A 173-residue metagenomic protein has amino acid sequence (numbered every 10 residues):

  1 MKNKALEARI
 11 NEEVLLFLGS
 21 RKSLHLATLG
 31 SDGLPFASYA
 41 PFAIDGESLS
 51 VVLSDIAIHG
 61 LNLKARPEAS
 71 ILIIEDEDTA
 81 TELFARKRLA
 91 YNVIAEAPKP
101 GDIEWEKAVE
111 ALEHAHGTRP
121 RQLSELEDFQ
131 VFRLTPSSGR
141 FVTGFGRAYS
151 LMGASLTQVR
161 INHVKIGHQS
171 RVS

Functional and structural regions predicted by a protein language model:
M1-K64, L72: An N-terminal domain-cap segment
K2-N3, E7-A8, A111, R119-S173: C-terminal edge-of-domain segments
P35, K64, F84-R86, S124-E127: Short coil/turn motifs at beta-sheet boundaries
A37-P41, A90-N92, F129-R133, G139: Conserved hydrophobic/aromatic beta-strand scaffold that supports enzyme active sites
A43-G46, L89, E125: Short glycine-enriched loop/turn motifs at secondary-structure junctions
V52-S54, N62, E82-L83, Q122-S124: Short histidine-centered beta-strand/loop micro-motifs that create catalytic or ligand/metal-coordination sites
S54, I74, G144-G146: Surface loops and adjacent helix of pleckstrin homology
I58-A115, P136-S138, Q169-S173: Short, structured beta-strand-loop surface elements
